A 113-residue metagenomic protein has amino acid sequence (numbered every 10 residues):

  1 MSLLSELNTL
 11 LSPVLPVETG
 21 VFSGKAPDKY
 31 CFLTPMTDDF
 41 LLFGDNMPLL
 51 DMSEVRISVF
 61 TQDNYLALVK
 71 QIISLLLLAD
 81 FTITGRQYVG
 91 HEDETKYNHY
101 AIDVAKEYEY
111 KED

Functional and structural regions predicted by a protein language model:
M1-E54, F60-D113: Long, contiguous binding/interaction regions
